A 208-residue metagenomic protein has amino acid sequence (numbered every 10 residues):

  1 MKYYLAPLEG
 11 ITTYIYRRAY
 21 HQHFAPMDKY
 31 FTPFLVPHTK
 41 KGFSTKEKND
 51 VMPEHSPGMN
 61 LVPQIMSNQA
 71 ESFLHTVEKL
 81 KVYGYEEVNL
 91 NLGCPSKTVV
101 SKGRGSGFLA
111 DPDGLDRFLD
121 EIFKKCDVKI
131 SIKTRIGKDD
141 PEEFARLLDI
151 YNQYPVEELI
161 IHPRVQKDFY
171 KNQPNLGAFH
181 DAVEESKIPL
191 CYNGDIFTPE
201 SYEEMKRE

Functional and structural regions predicted by a protein language model:
M1-E208: Flavin-dependent oxidoreductase catalytic cores
